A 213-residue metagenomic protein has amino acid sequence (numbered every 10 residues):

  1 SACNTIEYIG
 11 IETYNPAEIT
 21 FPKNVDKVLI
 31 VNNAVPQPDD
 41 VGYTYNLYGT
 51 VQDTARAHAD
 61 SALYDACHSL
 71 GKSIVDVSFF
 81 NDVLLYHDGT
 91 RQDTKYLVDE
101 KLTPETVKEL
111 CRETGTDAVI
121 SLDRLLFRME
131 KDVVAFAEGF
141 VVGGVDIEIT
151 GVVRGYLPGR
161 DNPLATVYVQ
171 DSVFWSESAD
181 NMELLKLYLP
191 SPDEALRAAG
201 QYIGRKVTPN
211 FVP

Functional and structural regions predicted by a protein language model:
N4-V25, R154-P213: C-terminal/domain-edge helix-coil "capping" segments
T13-Y14, E100-V107, V133-F140: N-terminal post-signal-peptidase region of extra-cytosolic proteins
N24-K27, D39, G115-A118, V145-G151: Envelope-exposed proteins and targeting segments
A34-S121, L125, R160-A165: N-terminal segment of the mature soluble domain
V41-A57, A135-G144, A179-K186: Glycine- and small hydrophobic-rich membrane-insertion segments that are intrinsically disordered in solution
D123-A179: Amphipathic beta-strand/beta-sheet edge segments enriched in Tyr/Trp
